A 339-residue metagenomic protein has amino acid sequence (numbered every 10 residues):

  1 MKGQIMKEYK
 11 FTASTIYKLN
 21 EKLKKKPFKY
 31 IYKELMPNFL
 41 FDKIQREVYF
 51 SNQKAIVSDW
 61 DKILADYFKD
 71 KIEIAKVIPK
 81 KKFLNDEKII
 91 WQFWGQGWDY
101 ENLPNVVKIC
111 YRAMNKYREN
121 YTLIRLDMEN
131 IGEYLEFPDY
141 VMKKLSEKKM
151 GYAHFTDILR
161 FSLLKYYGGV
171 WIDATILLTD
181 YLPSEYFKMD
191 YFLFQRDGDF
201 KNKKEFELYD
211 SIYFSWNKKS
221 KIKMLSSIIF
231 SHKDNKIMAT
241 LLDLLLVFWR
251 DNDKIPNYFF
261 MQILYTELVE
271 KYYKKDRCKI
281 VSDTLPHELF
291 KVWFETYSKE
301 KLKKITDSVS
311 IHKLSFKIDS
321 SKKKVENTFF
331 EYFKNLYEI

Functional and structural regions predicted by a protein language model:
K2-T156, A174-I339: Glycosyltransferase-associated regions of secretory-pathway enzymes, highlighting luminal stem/catalytic domains
D157-Y167: Small-residue hinge/turn detector
Y167, I172-D173: Active-site acidic Asp-centered loop
